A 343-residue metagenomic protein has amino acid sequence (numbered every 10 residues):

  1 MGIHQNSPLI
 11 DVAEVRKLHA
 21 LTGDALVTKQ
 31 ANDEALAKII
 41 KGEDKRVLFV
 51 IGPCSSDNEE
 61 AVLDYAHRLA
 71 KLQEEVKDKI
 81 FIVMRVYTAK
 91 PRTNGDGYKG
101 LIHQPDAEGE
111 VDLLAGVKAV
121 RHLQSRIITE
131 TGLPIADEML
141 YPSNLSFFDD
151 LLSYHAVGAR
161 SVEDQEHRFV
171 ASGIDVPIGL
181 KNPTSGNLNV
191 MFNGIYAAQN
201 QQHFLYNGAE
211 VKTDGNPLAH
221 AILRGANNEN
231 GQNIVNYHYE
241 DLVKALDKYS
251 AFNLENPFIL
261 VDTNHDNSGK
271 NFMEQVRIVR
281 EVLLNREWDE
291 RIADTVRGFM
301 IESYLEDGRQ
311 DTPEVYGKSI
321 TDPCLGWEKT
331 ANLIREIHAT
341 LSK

Functional and structural regions predicted by a protein language model:
M1-K41: N- or domain-start disorder-to-order transition segments that initiate the globular core
A37-K45, A251-N256: Glycine-rich phosphate/diphosphate-binding loops that line cofactor/substrate pockets in enzymes
L48-A61, D322: Conserved phosphate/anionic-ligand binding catalytic regions in large, soluble enzymes, centered on
G52, V261, G326: Conserved, mostly hydrophobic/aromatic
C54-D57, N256, N264-K270: Short acidic, Gly/Ser-rich segments with clustered Asp/Glu that frequently serve as metal-coordination loops in enzyme
A66, K79-K244, K248, H265-K270 (+4 more regions): Active-site-facing alpha/beta catalytic cores
S303-L341: Internal helix-turn-beta structural module
